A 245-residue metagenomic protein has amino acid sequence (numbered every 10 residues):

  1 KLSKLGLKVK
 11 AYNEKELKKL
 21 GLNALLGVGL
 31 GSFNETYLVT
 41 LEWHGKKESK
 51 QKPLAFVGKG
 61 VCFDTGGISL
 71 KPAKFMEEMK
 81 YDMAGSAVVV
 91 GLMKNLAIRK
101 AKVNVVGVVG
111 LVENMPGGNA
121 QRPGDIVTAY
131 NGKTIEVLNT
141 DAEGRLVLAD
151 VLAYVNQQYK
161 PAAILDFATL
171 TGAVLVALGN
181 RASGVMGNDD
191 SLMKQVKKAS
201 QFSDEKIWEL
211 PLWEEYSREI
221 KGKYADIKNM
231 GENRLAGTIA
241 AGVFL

Functional and structural regions predicted by a protein language model:
L2-L245: A generic structural signal for tightly packed, nonpolar segments enriched in small/aliphatic residues
